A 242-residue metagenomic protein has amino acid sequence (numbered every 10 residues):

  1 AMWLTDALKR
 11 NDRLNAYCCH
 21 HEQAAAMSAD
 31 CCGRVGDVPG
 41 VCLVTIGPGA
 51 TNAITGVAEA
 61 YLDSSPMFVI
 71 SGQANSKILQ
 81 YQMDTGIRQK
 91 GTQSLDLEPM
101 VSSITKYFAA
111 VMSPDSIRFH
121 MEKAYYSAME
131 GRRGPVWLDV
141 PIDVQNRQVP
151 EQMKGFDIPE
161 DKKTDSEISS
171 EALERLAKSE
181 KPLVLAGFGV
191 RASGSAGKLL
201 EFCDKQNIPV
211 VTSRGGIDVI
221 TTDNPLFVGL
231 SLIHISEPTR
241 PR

Functional and structural regions predicted by a protein language model:
A1-S236, R240: N-terminal alpha/beta PP-like core and its mobile active-site loop of ThDP/TPP-dependent enzymes
